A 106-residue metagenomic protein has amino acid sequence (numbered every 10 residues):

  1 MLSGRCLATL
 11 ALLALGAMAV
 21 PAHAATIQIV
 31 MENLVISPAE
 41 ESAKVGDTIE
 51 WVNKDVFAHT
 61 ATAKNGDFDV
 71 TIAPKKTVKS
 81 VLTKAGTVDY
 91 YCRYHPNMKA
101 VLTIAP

Functional and structural regions predicted by a protein language model:
L2-G4, L13-A14, A19-P106: Extracytoplasmic copper-binding redox domains, predominantly the cupredoxin/blue-copper superfamily
